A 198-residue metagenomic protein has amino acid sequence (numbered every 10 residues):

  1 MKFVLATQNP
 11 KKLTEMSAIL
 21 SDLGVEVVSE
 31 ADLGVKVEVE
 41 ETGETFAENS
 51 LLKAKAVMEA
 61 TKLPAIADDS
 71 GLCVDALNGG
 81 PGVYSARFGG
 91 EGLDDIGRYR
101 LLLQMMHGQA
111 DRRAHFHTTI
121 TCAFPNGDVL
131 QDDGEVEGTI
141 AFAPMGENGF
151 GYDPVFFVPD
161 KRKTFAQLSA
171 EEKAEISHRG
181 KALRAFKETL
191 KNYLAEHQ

Functional and structural regions predicted by a protein language model:
K2-V4, P10-Q198: Anionic-ligand binding patches
